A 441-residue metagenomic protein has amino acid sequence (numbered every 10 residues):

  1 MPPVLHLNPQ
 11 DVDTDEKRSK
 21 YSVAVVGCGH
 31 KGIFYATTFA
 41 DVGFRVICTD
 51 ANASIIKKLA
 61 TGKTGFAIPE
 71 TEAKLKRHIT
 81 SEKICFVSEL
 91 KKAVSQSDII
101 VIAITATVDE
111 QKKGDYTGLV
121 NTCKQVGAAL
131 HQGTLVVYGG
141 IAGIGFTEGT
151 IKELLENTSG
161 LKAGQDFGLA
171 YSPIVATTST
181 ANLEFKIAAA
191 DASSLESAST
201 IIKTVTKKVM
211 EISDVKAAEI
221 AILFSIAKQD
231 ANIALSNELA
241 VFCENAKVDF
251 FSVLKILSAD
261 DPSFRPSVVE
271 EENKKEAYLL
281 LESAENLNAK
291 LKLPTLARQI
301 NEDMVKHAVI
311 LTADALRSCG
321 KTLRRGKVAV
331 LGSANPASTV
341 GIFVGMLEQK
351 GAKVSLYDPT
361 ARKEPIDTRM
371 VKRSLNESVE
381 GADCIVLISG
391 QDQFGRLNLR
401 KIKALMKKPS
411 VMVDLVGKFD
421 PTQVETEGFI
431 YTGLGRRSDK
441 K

Functional and structural regions predicted by a protein language model:
P2-K441: Structural/interface elements that position substrates and couple domains in central-metabolism enzymes
